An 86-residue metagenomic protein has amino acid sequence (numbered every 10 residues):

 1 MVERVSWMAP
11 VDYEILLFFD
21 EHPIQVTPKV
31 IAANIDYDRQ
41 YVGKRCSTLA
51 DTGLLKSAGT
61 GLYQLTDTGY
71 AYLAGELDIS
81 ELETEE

Functional and structural regions predicted by a protein language model:
M1-E86: Acidic, polar-rich N-terminal leader regions of halophilic archaeal proteins
